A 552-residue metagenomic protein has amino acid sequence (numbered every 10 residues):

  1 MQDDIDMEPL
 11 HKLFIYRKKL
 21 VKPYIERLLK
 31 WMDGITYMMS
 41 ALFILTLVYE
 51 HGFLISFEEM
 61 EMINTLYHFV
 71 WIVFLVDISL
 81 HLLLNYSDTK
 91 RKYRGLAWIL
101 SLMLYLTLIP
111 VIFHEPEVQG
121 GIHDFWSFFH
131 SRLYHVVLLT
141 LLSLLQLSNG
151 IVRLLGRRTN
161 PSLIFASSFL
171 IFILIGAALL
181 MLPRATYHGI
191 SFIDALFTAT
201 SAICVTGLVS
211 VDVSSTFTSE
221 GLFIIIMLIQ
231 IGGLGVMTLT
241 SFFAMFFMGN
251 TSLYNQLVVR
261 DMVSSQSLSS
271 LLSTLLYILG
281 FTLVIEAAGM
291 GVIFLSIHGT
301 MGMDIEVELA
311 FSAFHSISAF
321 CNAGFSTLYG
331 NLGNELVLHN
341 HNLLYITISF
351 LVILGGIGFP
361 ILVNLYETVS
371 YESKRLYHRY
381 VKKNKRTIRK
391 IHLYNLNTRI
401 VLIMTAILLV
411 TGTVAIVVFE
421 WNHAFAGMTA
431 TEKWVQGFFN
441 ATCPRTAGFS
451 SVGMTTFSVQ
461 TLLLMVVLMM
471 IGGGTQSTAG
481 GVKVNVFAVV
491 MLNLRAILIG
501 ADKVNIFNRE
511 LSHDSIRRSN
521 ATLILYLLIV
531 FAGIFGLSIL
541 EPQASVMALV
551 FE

Functional and structural regions predicted by a protein language model:
M1-E552: Membrane-proximal intracellular helices of multi-pass ion channels
